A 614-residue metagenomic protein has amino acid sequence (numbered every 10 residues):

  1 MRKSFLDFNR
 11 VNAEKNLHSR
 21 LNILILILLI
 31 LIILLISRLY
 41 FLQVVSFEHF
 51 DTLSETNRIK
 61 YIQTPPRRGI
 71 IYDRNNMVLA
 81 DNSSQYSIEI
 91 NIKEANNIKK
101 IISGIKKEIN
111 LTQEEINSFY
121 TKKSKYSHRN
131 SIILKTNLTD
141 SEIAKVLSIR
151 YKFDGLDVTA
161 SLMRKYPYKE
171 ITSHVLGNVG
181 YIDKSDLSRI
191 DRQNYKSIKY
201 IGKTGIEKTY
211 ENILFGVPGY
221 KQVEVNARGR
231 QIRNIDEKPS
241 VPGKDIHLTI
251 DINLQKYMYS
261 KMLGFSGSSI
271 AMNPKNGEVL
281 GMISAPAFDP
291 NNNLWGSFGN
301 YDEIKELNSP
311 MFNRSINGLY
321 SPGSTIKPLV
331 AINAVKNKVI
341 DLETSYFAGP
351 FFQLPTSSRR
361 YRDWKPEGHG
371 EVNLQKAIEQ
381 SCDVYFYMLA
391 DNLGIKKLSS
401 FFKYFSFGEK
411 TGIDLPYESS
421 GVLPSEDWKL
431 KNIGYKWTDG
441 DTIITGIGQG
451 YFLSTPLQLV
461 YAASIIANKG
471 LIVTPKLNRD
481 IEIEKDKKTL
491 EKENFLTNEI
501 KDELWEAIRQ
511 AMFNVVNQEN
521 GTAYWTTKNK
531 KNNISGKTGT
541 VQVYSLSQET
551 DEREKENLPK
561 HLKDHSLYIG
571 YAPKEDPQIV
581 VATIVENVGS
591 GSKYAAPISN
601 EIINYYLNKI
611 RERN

Functional and structural regions predicted by a protein language model:
M1-S297, L319, D341, K396-S406 (+5 more regions): Periplasmic/cell-envelope proteins involved in peptidoglycan metabolism and beta-lactam response
R2-F8, A80, V225-I235, K275-T325 (+3 more regions): Beta-lactam-recognizing serine transpeptidase/beta-lactamase-like catalytic domain environment
